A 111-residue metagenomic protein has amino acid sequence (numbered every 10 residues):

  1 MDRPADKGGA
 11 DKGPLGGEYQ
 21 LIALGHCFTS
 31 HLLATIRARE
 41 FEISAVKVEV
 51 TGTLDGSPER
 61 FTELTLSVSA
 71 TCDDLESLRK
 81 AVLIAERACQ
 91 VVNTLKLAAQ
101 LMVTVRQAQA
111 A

Functional and structural regions predicted by a protein language model:
M1-I22, S30-A111: Extended beta-strand/beta-hairpin segments
C27: Alpha-helical metal-binding/catalytic segments enriched in His/Glu/Asp
